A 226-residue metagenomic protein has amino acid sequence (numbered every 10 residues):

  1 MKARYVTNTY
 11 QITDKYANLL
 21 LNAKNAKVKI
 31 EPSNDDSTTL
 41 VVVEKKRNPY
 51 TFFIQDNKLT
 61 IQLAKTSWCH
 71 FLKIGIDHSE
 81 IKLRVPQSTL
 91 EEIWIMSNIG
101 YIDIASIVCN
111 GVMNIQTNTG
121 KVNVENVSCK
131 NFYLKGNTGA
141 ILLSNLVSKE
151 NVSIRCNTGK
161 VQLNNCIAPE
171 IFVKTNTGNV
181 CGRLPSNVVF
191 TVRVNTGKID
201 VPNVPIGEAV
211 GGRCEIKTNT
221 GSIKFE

Functional and structural regions predicted by a protein language model:
M1-A64, E80-P86, L90-E92, D103-V108 (+3 more regions): Short linear S-[DN]-x-LW-Φ motif typified by the pepsin-like aspartic protease active-site region
K15-A17, A26, D36, N57-L59 (+9 more regions): Beta-strand-connecting loop/turn residues
K27, T60-H70, N110, N123 (+4 more regions): Domain-wide signal for the mature, well-folded portions of proteins, strongly enriched in nucleus-encoded organellar
L63-I74, V204-P205, V210-G211: Acidic/polar low-complexity surface segments
L63-K65, S97, G136, T218: Flexible glycine-/small-residue-rich
D77-K82, T177: Extracellular beta-strand/beta-solenoid scaffold signature
W94-G139: Right-handed parallel beta-helix
E125-N126, N131-K135, I141-E226: Short, surface-exposed interaction patches in beta-rich subdomains that mediate adhesion/assembly near membranes
